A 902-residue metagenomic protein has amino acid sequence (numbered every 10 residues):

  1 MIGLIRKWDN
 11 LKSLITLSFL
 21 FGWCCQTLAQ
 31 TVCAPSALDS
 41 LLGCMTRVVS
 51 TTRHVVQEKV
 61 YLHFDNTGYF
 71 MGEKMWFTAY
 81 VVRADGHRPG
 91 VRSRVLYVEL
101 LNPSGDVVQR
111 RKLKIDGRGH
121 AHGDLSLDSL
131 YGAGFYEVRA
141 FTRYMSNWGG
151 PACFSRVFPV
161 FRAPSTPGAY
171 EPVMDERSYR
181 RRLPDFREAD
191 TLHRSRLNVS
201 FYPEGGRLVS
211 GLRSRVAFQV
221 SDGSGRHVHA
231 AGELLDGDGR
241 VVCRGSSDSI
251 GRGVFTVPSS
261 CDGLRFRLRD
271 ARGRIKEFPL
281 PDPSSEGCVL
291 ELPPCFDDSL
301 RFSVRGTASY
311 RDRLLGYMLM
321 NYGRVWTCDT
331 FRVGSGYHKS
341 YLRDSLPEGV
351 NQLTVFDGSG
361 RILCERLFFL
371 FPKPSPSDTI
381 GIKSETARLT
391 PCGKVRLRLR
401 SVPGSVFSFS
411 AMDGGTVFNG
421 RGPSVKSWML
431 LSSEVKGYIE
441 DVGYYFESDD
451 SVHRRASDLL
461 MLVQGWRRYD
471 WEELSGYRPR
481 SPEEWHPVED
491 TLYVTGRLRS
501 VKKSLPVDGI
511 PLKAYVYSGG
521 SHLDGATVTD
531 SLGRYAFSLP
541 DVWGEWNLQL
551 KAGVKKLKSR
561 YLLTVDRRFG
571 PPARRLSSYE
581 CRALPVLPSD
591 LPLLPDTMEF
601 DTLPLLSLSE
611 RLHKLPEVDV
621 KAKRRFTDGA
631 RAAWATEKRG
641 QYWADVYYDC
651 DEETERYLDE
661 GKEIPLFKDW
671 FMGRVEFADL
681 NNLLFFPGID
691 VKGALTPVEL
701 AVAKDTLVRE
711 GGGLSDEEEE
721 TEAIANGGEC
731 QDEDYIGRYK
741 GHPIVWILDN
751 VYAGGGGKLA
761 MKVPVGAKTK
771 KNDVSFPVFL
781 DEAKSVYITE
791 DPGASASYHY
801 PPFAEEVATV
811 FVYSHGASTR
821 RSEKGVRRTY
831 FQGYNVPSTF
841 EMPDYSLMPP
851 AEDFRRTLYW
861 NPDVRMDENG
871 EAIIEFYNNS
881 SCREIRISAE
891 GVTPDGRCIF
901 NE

Functional and structural regions predicted by a protein language model:
M1-C44: Bacterial Sec-dependent N-terminal signal peptides
C33-E58, H63, G68-I115, N147-W148 (+2 more regions): Contiguous segments within soluble domain cores/interaction surfaces
R53, F70, V91, T142-C153 (+15 more regions): Surface-exposed, low-complexity/disordered segments and acidic/polar micro-motifs at processing/linker regions
S104-K112, D238-G245, I275-E277, G323-T330 (+6 more regions): Surface-exposed loop/edge segments in extracytoplasmic proteins
G105-Y131, S377-P391, R534: Aromatic/His-enriched, Gly/Pro-containing loop or helix-boundary segments that lie immediately adjacent to catalytic
D116-D124, D248-V254, V333-S340, S531-A536 (+2 more regions): Aromatic sugar-binding surface patches on proteins that engage polysaccharides or sugar-phosphate polymers
L125-G134, Y341-P347: Short, surface-exposed loop/turn motifs with a glycine/proline- and acidic-biased composition
Y136-A140, L264, N351-L353, W546: A short tyrosine-centered beta-strand micro-motif
